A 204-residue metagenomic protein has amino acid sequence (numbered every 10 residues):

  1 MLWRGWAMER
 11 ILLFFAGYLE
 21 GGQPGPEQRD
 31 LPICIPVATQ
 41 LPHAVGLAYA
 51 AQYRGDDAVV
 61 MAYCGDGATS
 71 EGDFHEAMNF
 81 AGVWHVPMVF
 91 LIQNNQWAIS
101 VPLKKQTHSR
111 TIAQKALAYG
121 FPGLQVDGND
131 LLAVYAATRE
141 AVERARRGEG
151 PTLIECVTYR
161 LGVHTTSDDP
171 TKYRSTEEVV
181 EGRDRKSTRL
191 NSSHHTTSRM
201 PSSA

Functional and structural regions predicted by a protein language model:
M1, C64-S70, I92-A98, N129-L132 (+1 more regions): Acidic, glycine-rich active-site loops and adjacent beta-strand->loop/helix elements that engage anionic groups
M1-W84, P102-H108, A113, A118-G120: Cofactor-binding active-site loop characterized by glycine-rich and histidine/acidic residues
Q52-D56, S109-E140, E181-R189, R199: Conserved thiamine diphosphate
V59-Y63, V89-L91, L153-E155: Structural motif
G82-I92: A glycine-rich helix N-cap at a beta->alpha junction
W97-V101, F121-D127, T171-V180: Short beta-alpha connecting loops at secondary-structure transitions that line or flank enzyme active sites
R144-R189, R199: Glycine/aspartate-rich loop-and-adjacent alpha/beta segment that forms the canonical ThDP
L190-A204: Single conserved hydrophobic/aromatic residue that forms the stacking wall/gate of nucleotide- or nucleobase-binding
